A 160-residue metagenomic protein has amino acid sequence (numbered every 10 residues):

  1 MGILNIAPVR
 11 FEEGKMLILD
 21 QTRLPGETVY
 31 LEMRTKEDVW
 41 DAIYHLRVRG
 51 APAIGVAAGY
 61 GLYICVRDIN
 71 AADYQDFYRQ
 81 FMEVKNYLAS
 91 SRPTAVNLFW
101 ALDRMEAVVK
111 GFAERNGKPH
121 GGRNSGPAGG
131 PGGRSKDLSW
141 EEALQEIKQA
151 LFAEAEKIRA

Functional and structural regions predicted by a protein language model:
M1-L4: Short, Gly/Pro- and small/polar-rich lid/capping loops
A7-R115, W140: Long amphipathic alpha-helical segments
M105, A153-A160: Active-site pocket-lining segments that scaffold enzyme catalytic pockets across diverse folds
A113-E142: Intrinsically disordered, low-complexity terminal tails and inter-domain linkers enriched for S/T/G/P/D/E
E142-E154: Long, charged alpha-helical interface segments
